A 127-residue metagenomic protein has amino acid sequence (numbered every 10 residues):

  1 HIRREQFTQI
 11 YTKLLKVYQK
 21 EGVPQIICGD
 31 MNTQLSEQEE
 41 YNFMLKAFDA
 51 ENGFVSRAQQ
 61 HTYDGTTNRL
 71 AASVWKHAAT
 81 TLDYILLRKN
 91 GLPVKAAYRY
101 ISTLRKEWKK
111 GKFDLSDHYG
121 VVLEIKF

Functional and structural regions predicted by a protein language model:
H1-G22: A long, amphipathic alpha-helix that forms part of the scaffold/cap immediately adjacent to metal-dependent active
L15-I26, N32-F127: Metal-dependent phosphoester-hydrolase catalytic domains
